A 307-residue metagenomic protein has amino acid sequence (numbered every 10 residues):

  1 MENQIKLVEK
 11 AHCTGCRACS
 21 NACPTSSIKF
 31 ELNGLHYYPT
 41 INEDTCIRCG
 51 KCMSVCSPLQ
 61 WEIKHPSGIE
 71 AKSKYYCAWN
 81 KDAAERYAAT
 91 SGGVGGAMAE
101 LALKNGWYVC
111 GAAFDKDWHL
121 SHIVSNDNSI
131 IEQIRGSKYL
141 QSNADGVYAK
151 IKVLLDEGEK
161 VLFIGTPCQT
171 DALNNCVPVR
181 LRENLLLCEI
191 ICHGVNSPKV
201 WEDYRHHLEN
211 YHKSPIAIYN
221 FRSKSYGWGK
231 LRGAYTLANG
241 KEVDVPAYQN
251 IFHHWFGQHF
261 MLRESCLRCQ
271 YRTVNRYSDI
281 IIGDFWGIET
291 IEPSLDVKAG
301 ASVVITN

Functional and structural regions predicted by a protein language model:
M1-N3, V8-K10, T40-E43, Q249-G257: Short, intrinsically disordered, charge-biased short linear motifs at domain edges
E2, E9, A18-Y38, G50-I69 (+1 more regions): Iron-sulfur cluster-binding cysteine motifs and their immediate structural context in ferredoxin-like electron-transfer
A11-S26, I47-L59, T166-A172, L262-V274: Local cysteine-cluster metal-coordination motifs and their immediate loop/turn environment, predominantly Fe-S cluster
T14, A18, G34, I41 (+5 more regions): Generic alpha-helix structural propensity
Y38-T40, V303: General beta-strand recognition
Q60-N307: Iron-sulfur-associated redox domains of electron-transfer enzymes in respiratory and anaerobic energy metabolism
